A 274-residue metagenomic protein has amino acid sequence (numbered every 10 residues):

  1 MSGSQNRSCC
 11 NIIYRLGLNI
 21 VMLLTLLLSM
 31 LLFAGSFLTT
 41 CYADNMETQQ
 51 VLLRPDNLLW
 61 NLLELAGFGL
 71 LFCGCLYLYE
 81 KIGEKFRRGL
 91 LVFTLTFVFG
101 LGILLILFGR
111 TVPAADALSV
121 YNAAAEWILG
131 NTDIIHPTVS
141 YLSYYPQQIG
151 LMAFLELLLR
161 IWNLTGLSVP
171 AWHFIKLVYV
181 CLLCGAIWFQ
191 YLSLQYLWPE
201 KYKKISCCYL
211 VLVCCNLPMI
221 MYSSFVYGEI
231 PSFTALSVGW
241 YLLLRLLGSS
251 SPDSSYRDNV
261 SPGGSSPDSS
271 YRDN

Functional and structural regions predicted by a protein language model:
M1-L104: Start-transfer (signal-anchor) and selected internal transmembrane alpha helices of multi-pass inner/ER membrane
E64-F68, L118-N122, E126, L151 (+3 more regions): Hydrophobic core segments of transmembrane alpha-helices in multi-pass, intramembrane catalytic enzymes
L76-Y77, L177-P199, V238: Transmembrane-helix motifs of polytopic, lipid-linked glycan transferases
Y77-L91, L167-S168, Q195-K204, L247-P252: Membrane-interface helix-boundary motifs at transmembrane edges
K81, K85, T96-I103, L183 (+2 more regions): Transmembrane and membrane-interface helices of multi-pass, inner-membrane envelope-modifying transferases
N122-A123, S140-V169, H173-V180: Short hydrophobic/aromatic helix or loop-helix immediately within or flanking a transmembrane segment in polytopic
F174-L182, C208-S249: Multi-pass, polyprenyl lipid-linked donor-dependent membrane glycosyltransferases
W198, G239-R257, G264, R272: Membrane-interface transmembrane helices that cradle and orient dolichyl/undecaprenyl
